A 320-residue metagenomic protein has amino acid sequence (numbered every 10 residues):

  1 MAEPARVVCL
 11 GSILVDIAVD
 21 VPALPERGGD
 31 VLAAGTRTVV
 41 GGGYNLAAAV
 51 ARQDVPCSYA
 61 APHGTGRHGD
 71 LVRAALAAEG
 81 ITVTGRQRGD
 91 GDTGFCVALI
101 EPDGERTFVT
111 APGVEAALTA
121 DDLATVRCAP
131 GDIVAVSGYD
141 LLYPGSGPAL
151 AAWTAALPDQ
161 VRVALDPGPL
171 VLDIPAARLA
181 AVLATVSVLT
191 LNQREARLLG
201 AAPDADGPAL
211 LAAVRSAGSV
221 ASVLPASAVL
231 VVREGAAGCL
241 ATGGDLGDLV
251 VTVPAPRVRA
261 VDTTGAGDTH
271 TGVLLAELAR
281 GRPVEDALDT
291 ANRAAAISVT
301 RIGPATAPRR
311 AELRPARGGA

Functional and structural regions predicted by a protein language model:
M1-A5, A202-A320: Conserved phosphate-binding/catalytic region of the ribokinase-like
M1-P62, R67-A78, C96, R259-A260 (+1 more regions): Glycine-rich phosphate/adenosyl-contacting loop at the front of the ribokinase-like
R6-V8, T107, D132-I133, V188 (+1 more regions): Structural motif
V50, N192, G267: Short, conserved phosphate/pyrophosphate- and ester-handling motifs at nucleotide-, phospho-/glycolipid
A75-D90: A glycine-rich helix N-cap at a beta->alpha junction
R88, A98-G147: Conserved phosphate-binding/catalytic loop of the ribokinase/pfkB sugar-kinase fold
V126-R127, A181-V182, V223: Structural alpha-helical scaffold elements that stabilize or flank donor/cofactor-binding regions in carbohydrate
I133-A213, S219, A237-C239: Conserved beta-alpha-beta core of the PfkB/ribokinase-like small-molecule kinase fold
